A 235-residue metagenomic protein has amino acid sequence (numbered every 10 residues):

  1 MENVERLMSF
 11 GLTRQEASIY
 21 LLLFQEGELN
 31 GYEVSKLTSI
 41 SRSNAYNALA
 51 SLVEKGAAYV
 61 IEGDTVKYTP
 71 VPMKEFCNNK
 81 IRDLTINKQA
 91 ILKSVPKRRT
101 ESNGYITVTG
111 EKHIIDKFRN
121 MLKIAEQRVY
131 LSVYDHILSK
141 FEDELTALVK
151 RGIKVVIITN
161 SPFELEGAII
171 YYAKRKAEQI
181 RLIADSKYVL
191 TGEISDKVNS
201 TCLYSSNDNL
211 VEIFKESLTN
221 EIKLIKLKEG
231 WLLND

Functional and structural regions predicted by a protein language model:
N3-E16, E28-N30, A57-L84: Short, cationic-aromatic polyanion-contact patches
E16-L23: Short alpha-helical "packing" element that flanks the helix-turn-helix/winged-helix DNA-binding module
L23, V34, A45-K55: Basic amphipathic alpha-helical segments that dock to polyanions
E26, K55-G56, K187: Alpha-helix C-caps/helix-loop-beta hinges
L37: Residues within the alpha-helical elements of helix-turn-helix
K74-A147, V156: PLD-like (HKD) phosphodiesterase/transphosphatidyltransferase domain
S139, T146-D235: C-terminal regulatory/effector modules of DNA-binding transcriptional regulators
